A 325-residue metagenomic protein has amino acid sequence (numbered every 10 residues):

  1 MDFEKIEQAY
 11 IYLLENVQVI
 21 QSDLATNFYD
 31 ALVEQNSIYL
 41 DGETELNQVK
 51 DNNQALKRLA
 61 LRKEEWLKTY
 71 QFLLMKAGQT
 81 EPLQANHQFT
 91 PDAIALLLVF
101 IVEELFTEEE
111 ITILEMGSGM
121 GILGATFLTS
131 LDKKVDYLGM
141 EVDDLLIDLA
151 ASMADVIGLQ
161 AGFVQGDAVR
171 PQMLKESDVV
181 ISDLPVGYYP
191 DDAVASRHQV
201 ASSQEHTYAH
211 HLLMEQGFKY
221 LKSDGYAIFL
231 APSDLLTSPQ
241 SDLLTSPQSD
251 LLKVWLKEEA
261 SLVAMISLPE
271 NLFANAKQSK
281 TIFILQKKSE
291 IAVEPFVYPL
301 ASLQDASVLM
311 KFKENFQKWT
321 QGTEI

Functional and structural regions predicted by a protein language model:
M1-A77: A short N-terminal interaction module
E108-G119: Conserved class I S-adenosyl-L-methionine
M120-K134: Conserved SAM-binding loop of SAM-dependent methyltransferases across substrates and taxa, primarily the Class I
A150-A151: Conserved SAM-binding loop
R170-I181: A short acidic, Gly/Pro-enriched loop at the edge of an enzyme's catalytic core that lines a small-molecule cofactor
D183-L213, D234: Mobile active-site "lid"/loop adjacent to the S-adenosyl-L-methionine
H206-N271: Conserved Class I SAM-dependent methyltransferase catalytic core
N275-I325: Flexible, glycine-/basic-rich loop-and-beta segments that form/coincide with the SAM-dependent methyltransferase
